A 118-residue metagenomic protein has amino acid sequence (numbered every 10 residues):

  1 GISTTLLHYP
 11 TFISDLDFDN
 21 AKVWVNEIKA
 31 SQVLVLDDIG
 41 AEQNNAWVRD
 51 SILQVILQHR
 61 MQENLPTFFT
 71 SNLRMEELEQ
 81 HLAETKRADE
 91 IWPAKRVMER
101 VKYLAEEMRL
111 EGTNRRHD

Functional and structural regions predicted by a protein language model:
G1-L34: AAA+/P-loop NTPase substrate/partner-engagement loops
L6-L7, V35-D37, P66-N72: Structural recognition of the conserved hydrophobic beta-strand(s) that form the central parallel beta-sheet of P-loop
F12-D19, Q43-D118: Replace "adjacent to P-loop NTPase cores in ATP/GTP-dependent enzymes" with "adjacent to NTP-binding cores
D38-E42: Short, basic, glycine/proline-bearing loop/turn elements
